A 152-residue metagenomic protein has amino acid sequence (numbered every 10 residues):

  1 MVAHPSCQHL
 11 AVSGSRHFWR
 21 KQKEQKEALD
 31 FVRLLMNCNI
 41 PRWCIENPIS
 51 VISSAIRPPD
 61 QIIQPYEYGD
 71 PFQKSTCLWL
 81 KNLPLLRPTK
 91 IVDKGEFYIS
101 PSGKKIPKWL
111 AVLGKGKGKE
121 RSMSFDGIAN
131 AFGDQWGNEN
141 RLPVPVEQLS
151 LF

Functional and structural regions predicted by a protein language model:
M1-F152: Conserved active-site and SAM-binding loop architecture of S-adenosyl-L-methionine-dependent nucleic-acid
